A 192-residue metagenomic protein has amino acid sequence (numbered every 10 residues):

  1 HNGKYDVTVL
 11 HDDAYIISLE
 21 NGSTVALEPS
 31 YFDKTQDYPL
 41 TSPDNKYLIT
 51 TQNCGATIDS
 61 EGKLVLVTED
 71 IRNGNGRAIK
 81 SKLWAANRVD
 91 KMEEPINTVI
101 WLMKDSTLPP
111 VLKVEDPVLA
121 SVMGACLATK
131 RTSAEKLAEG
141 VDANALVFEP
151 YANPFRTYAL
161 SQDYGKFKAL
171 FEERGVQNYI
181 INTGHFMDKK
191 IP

Functional and structural regions predicted by a protein language model:
G3-D6, D12-P192: Glycine-rich, often acidic-flanked micro-motifs that create phosphate/phosphodiester-binding or positioning elements
